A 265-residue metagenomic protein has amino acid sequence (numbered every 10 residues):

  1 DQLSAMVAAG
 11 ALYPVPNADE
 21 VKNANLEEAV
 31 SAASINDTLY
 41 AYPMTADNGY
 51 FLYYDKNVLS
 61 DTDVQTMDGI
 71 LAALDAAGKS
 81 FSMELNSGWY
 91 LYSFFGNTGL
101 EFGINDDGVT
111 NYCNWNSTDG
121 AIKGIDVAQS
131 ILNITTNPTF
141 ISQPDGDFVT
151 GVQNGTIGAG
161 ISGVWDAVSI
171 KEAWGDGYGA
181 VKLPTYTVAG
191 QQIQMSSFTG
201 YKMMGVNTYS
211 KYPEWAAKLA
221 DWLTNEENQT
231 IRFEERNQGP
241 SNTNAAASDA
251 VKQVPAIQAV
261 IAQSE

Functional and structural regions predicted by a protein language model:
Q2-Y50, T62, G179-L183, A189: Hinge/lid segment of periplasmic solute-binding proteins
A9, V58, A72-A77, N133 (+2 more regions): Short helices/loops that flank or line small-molecule/ion binding pockets
T38-M44, Y50, L71-N116, I157: Extracytoplasmic/periplasmic solute-binding protein
M67-D68, T139-N154, W165: Short helix-initiation/N-cap motifs at beta->coil->alpha
T110-Q143: Glycine-centered hinge/linker elements that transmit conformational signals in sensory and ligand-binding systems
G158-G163, G179-V181: Paired acidic/hydrophobic, glycine-rich loop segments that form the ligand-binding mouth/hinge of periplasmic-binding
E172-R236: Extracytoplasmic/periplasmic substrate-recognition and gating elements
F233-E265: Long, aromatic- and glycine/proline-rich binding clefts that accommodate carbohydrate-like moieties
